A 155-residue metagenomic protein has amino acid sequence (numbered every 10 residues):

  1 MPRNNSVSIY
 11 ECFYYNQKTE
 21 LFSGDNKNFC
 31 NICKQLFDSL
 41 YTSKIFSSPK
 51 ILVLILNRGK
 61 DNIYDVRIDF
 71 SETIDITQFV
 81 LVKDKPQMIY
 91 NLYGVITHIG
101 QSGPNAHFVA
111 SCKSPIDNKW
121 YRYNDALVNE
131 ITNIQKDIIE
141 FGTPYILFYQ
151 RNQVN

Functional and structural regions predicted by a protein language model:
M1-N155: Exposed substrate/partner-binding surface patches
